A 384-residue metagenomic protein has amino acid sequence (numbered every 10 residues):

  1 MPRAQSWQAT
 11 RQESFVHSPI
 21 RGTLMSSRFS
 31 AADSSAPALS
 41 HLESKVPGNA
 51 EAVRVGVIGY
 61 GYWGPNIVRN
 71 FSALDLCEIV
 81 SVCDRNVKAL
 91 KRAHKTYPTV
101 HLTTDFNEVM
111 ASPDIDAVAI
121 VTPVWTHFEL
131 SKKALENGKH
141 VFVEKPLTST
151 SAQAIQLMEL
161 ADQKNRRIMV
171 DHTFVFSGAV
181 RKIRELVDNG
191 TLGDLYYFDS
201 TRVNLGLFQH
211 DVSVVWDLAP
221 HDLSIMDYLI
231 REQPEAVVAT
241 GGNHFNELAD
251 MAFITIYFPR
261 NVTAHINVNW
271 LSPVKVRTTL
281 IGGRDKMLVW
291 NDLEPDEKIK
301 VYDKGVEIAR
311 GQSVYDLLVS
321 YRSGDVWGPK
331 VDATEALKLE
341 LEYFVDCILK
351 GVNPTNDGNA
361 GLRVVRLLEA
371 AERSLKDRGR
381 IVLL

Functional and structural regions predicted by a protein language model:
R3, H17, M25-N49, A117-A119 (+3 more regions): C-terminal helix-rich "cap/oligomerization" subdomain common to oxidoreductases
G22-Y97, A336: N-terminal Rossmann-like dinucleotide-binding module
I67, Y97-L160: Beta-loop-alpha module in the N-terminal Rossmann-like domain of NAD(P)-dependent dehydrogenases, especially those
T104, V143, I168-V170, D199 (+1 more regions): Hydrophobic residues in well-ordered beta-strands that form the structural core
T148-H210: A contiguous active-site-proximal alpha/beta segment in oxidoreductase catalytic domains
L205-V274, L280, E294, N359: Rossmann-like dinucleotide-binding domain that binds NAD(P)(H)
H244, V262-L339: NAD(P)-dinucleotide binding in Rossmann-like oxidoreductases
